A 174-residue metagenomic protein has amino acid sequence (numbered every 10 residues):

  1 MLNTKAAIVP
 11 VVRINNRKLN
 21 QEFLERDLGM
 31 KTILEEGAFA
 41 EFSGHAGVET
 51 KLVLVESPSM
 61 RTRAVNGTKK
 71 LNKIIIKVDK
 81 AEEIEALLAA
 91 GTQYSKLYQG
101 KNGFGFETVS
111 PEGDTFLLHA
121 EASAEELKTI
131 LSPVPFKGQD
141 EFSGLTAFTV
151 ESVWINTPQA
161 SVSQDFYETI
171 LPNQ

Functional and structural regions predicted by a protein language model:
M1-G47, K51: Hydrophobic, helix-prone linear segments
M1-K18, I74, K128-Q164: N-terminal beta-strand motif that seeds the catalytic metal site of vicinal oxygen chelate
L2, N16, A64-G67, T108: Short, low-complexity cationic-aromatic patches
I8, A38, N72, N102-F104 (+1 more regions): Residue-level marker for the onset of beta-strands and adjacent loop->beta junctions in well-ordered domains
R13-K18, I74-T115, T157-D165, Q174: Vicinal oxygen chelate
R26-I33, T92-S95, E168-Q174: Conserved acetyl-CoA-binding loop of GNAT-fold acetyltransferases
K31-T68, T115-A122, P172-Q174: Conserved short beta-strand elements that form part of the metal-binding/catalytic scaffold of enzyme active sites
T92-T149, Q174: Vicinal oxygen chelate
